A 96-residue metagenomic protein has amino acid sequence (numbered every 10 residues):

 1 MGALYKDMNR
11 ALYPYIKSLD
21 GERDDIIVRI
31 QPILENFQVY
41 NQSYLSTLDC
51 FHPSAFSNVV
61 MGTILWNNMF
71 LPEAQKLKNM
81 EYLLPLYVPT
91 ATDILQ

Functional and structural regions predicted by a protein language model:
M1-Q96: Conserved catalytic region of serine esterases and O-acyltransferases that act on ester linkages in lipids
